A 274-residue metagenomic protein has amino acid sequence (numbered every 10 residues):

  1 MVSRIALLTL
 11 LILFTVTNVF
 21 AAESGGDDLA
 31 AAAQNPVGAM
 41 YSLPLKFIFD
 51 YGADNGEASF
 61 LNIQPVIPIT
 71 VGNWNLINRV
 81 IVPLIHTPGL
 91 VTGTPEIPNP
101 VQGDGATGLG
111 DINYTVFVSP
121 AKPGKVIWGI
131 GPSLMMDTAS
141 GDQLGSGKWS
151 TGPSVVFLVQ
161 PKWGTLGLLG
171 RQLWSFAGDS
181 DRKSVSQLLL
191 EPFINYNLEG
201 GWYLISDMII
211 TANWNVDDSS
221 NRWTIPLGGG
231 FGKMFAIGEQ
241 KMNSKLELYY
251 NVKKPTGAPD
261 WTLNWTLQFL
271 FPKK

Functional and structural regions predicted by a protein language model:
M1-G26, A30, K274: Cleavable N-terminal export/targeting peptides
A21-K274: Transmembrane beta-barrel domains of Gram-negative outer membranes and organellar outer membranes
